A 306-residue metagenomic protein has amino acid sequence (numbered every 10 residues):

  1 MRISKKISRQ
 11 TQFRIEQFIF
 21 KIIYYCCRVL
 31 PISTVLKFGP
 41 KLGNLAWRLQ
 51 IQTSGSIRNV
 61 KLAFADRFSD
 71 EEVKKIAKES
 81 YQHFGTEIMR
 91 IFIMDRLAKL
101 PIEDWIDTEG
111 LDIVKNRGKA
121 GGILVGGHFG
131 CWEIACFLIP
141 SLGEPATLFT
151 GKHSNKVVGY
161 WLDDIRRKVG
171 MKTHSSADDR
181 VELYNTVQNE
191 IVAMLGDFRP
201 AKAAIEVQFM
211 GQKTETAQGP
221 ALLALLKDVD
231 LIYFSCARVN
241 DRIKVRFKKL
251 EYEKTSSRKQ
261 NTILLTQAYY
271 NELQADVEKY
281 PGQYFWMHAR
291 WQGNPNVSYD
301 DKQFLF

Functional and structural regions predicted by a protein language model:
R2, K75-K78, K115-G118, S141-P145 (+1 more regions): Non-catalytic C-terminal accessory region of glycerolipid acyltransferases and related lyso-lipid remodeling enzymes
R2-G126, Y160-D164, G170: Membrane-anchoring hydrophobic helices of lipid-metabolizing enzymes
F18, Q52, S175, N261-A268: Soluble or luminal CAZymes and related metallo-dependent hydrolases
I22, G55, I134, W161 (+2 more regions): Short Gly/charged-rich anion-binding patches and loops
G55, G151-K156, T214-E215: Active-site metal-coordination segments of metallo-dependent hydrolases
A98-I106, G151, K168-H174, F209-G211 (+1 more regions): Short, flexible loop segments at the rims of nucleotide/cofactor-binding pockets, characterized by
D107-G110, V158, S176-R180, T216-A217 (+1 more regions): Amphipathic coiled-coil/heptad-repeat helices and related helical stalk/stem segments that mediate oligomerization
K119-A177, K202-I205: Catalytic core of membrane glycerolipid acyltransferases/transacylases, capturing the structured, soluble-facing
